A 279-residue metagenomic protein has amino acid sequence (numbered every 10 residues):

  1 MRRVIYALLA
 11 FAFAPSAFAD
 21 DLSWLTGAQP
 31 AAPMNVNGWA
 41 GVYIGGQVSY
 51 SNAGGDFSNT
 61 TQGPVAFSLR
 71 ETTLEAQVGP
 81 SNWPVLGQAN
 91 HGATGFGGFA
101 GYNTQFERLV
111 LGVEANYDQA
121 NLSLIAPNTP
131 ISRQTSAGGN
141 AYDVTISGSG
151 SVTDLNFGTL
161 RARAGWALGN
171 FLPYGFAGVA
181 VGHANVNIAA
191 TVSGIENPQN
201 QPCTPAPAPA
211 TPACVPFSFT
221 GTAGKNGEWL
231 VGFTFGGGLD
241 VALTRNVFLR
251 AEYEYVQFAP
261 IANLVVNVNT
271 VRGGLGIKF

Functional and structural regions predicted by a protein language model:
R2-F279: Gram-negative outer-membrane beta-barrel domains
